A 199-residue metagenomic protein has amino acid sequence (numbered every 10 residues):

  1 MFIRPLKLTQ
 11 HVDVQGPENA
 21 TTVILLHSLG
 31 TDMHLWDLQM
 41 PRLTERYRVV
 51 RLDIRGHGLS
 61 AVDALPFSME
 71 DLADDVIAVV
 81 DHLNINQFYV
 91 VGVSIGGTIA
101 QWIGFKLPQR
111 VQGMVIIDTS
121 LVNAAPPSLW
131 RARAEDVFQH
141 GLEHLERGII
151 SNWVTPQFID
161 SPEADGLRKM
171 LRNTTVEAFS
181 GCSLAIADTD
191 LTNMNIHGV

Functional and structural regions predicted by a protein language model:
M1-T9: N-terminal cap/lid segment of alpha/beta-hydrolase-fold proteins
H11-L65: Conserved HGGG/HGGXW glycine-rich cap/lid loop of the alpha/beta-hydrolase fold
P17-A20, E45, D81-Q87, P108-Q109 (+1 more regions): Active-site acidic short loop of glycosyltransferases
H27-L29, F88, G92-G97: Conserved alpha/beta-hydrolase "nucleophile elbow" surrounding the catalytic nucleophile
D53, Y89, Q112-V115: Residue in the alpha/beta-hydrolase core beta-strand immediately N-terminal to the catalytic nucleophile
E70-F88: Conserved acidic catalytic loop of the alpha/beta-hydrolase fold
T98-K106, R110-H144: Flexible "cap/lid" loop of the alpha/beta hydrolase fold
A124-S128, Q139-I196: Conserved alpha/beta-hydrolase catalytic His-Asp/Glu region
